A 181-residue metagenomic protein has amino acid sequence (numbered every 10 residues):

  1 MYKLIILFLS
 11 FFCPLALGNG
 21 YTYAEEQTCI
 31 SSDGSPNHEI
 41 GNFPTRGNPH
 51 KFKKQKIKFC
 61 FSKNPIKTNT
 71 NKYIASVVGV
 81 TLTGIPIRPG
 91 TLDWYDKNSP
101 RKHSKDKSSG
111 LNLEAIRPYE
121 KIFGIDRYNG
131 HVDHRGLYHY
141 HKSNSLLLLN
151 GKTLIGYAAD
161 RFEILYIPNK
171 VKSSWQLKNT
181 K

Functional and structural regions predicted by a protein language model:
L4-C13: Sec-dependent N-terminal signal peptides
I5, P65, T91-D93, K142-N144 (+1 more regions): A mature extracytoplasmic/lumenal domain signature
L17-Y119: Solvent-exposed N-terminal domain segments of exported/luminal and surface proteins
F52-K54, H131-R135: Extracellular/periplasmic catalytic domains that process cell-envelope and extracellular macromolecules
F123-G130: Short, recurring structural edge motifs at helix starts
R135-T180: Short helix-loop boundary/capping segments
